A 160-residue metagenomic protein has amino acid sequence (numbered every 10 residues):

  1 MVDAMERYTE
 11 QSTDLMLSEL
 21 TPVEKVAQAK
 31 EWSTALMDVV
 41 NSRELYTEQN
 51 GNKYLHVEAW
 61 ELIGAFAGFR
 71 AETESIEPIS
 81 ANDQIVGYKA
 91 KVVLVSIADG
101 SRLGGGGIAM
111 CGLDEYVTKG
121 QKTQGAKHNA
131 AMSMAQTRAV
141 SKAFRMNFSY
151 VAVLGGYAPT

Functional and structural regions predicted by a protein language model:
M1-T160: Polyanion-binding surfaces on beta-sheet-dominated domains and ring/shell assemblies
